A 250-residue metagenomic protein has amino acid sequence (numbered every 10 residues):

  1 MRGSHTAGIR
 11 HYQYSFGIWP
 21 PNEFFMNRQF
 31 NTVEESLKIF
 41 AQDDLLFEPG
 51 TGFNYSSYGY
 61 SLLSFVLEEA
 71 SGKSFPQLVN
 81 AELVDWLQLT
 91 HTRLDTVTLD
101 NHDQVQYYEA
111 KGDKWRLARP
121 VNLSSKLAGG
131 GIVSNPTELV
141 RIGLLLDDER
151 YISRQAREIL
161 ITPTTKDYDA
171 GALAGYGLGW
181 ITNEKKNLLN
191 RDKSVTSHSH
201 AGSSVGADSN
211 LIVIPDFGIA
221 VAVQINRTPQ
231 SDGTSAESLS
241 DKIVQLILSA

Functional and structural regions predicted by a protein language model:
M1-S56, K73, K111-G112, R116: Active-site-proximal loop and beta-strand segments within enzyme catalytic domains
Y12-G17, L94-V97, S235: Short, solvent-exposed loop/turn and secondary-structure capping segments
Y14, P21-E23, E68-K73, Q77-A81 (+2 more regions): Catalytic loop of the DD-peptidase/beta-lactamase superfamily, centered on the K-T-G motif and neighboring
F47-P49, T92-T98: Glycine- and aromatic-rich loop/turn segments at beta-sheet edges
Y55-Y60, P136-L139: Short alpha-helical patches at coil-to-helix transitions and adjacent helical residues in well-structured domains
